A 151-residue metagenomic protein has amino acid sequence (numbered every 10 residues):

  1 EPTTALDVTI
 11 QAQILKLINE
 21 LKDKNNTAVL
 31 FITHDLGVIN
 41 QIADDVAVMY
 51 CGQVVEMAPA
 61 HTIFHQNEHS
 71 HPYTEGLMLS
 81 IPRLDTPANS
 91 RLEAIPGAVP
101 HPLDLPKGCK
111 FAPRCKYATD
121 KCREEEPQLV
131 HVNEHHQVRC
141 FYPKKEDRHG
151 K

Functional and structural regions predicted by a protein language model:
E1-P2: Walker B catalytic motif
L6, I10-S90: P-loop NTP-binding/switch modules centered on Walker-like glycine-rich loops
A60-K151: Charged, flexible cofactor/metal-binding loops and thiol motifs
